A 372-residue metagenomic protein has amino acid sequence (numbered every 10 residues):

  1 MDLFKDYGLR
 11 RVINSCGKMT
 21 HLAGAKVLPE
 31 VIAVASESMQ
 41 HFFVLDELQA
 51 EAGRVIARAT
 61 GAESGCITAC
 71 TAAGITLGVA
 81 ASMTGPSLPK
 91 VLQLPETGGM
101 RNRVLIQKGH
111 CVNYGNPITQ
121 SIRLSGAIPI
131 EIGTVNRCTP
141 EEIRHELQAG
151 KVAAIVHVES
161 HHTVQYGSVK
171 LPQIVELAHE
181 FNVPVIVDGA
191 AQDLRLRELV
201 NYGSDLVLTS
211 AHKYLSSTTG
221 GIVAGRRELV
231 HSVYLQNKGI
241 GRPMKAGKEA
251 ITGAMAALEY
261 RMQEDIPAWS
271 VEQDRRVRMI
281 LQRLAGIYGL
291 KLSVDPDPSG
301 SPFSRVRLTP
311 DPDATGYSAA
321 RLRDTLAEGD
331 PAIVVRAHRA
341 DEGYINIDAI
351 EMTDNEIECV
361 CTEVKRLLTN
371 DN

Functional and structural regions predicted by a protein language model:
M1-L22, K26, G53-I67, A72-M262 (+4 more regions): Conserved PLP-enzyme active-site core in the AAT-like
L3, L281-K365: Conserved C-terminal alpha-helix-loop-beta "cap" of PLP-dependent enzymes that closes/shapes the active-site mouth
I13-E51: A glycine-/small-polar-enriched, mobile loop at the entrance of the PLP active site in fold-type I
A35, A211, I347: Alpha-helical metal-binding/catalytic segments enriched in His/Glu/Asp
E47-L48, A246, R339: Short coil/turn segments at secondary-structure boundaries
A59, M262-P296: Conserved PLP-dependent catalytic core of the aminotransferase class-I/II
Y260-P267, I345, I350: Glycine-rich phosphate/diphosphate-binding loops and the adjacent beta-loop-alpha structural elements that coordinate
T369-N372: Short, basic, low-complexity termini and linkers enriched in Ser/Thr/Gly/Pro that act as targeting/leader peptides
